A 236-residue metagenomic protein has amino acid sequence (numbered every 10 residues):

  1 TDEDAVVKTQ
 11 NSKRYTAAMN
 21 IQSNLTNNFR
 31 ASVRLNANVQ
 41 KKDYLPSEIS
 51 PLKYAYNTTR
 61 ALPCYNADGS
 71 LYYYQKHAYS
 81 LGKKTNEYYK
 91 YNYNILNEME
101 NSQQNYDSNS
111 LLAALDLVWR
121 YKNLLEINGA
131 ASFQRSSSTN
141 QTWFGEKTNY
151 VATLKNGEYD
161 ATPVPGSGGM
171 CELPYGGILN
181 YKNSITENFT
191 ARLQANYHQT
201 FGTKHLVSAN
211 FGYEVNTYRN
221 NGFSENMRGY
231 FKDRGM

Functional and structural regions predicted by a protein language model:
T1-D2: Transmembrane beta-strand segments that form the barrel wall of outer-membrane beta-barrel proteins
A5-Q10, N20-S110, N128-A130, Q134-M236: Surface-exposed loop/interface segments of Gram-negative outer-membrane beta-barrel transport/assembly proteins
R14-T16: Short, solvent-exposed loop/turn segments in extracellular or other extracytoplasmic domains
V118-N123: Long hydrophobic segments that form regular secondary structure
